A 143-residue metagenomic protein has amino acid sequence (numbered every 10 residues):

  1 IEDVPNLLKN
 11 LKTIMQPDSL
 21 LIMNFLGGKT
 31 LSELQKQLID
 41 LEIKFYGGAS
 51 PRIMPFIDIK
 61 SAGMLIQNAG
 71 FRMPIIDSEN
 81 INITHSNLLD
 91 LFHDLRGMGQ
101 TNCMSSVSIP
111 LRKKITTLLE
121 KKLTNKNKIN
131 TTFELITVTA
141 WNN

Functional and structural regions predicted by a protein language model:
I1-E2, K29: Catalytic P-loop NTPase motifs of RecA-like helicase/translocase cores
P5-L20: A short glycine-rich, Lys/Arg-flanked "PGG" loop and its adjoining helix->strand segment in the class I
N6-K9, K36-I39, L89-D90: Short, glycine/charged-enriched secondary-structure capping and boundary segments
D18, I22-S86, N102-S105: Conserved catalytic/acceptor-binding region of the Class I
I75-N143: Conserved Class I S-adenosyl-L-methionine
